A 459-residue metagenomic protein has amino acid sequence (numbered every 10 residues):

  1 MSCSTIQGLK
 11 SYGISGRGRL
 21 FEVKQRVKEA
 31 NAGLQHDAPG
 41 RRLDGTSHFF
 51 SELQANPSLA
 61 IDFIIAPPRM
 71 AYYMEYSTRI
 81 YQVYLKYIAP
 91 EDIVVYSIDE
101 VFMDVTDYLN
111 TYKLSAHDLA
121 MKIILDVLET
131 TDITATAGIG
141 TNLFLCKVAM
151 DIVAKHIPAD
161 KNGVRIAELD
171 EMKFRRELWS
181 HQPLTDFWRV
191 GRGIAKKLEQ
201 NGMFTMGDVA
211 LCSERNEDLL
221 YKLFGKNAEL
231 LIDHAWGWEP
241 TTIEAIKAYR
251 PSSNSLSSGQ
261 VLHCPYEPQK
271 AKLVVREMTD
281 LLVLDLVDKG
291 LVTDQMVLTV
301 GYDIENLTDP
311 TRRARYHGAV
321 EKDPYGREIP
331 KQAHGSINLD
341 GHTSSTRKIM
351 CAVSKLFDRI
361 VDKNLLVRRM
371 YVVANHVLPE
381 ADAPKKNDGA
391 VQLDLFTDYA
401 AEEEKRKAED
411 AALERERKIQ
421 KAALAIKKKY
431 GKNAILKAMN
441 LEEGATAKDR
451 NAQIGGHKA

Functional and structural regions predicted by a protein language model:
M1-H234, E239-I243, A400-A459: Gly/Gly-Pro- and Ser/Thr-rich, intrinsically disordered tail segments characteristic of DNA damage-repair and tolerance
I61-F63, Q295, R369: Short, surface-exposed beta-edge/turn micro-motifs
T111, L145, N306-T308, E380-D382: Residue-level signal for secondary-structure boundary sites
T134-T136, V297, Y371: Residues at or immediately flanking beta-strands
T141, Y302-I304, H376-L378: Glycine-rich beta-alpha junction loops
I166-L169, L184, L256, I337 (+1 more regions): Short clusters of hydrophobic/aromatic residues that line enzyme substrate/ligand-binding pockets
D186, K196-V367: DNA-contacting surface of Y-family translesion DNA polymerases
G326-A459: Acidic, metal-coordinating catalytic segment for phosphate/diphosphate chemistry, firing primarily on the Nudix
